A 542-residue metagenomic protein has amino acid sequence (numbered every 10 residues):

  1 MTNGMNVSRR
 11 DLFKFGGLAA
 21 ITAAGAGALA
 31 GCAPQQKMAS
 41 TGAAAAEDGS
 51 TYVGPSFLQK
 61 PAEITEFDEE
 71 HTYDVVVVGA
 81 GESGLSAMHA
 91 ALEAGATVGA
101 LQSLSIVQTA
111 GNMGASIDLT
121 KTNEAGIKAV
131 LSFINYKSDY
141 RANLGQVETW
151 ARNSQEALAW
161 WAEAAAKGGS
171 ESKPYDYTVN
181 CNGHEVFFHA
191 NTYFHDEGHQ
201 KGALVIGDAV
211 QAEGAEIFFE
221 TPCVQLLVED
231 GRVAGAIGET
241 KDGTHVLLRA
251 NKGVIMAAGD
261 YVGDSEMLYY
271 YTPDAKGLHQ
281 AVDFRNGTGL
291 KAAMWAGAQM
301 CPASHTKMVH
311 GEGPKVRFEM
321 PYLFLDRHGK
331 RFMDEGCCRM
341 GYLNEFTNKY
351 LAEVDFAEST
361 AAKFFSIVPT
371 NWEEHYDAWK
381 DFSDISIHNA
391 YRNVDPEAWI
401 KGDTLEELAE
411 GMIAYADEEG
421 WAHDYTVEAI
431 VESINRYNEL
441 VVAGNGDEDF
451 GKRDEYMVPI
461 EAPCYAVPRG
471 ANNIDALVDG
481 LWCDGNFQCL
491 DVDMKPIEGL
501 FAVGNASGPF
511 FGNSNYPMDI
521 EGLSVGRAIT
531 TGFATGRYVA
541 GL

Functional and structural regions predicted by a protein language model:
M1-A20, G27: N-terminal secretory signal peptides and thylakoid transit peptides that target proteins across membranes
G42, R152-T244, S265-E266, I434 (+2 more regions): Conserved redox-cofactor binding core of oxidoreductases
F67-G81: Beta1/beta-strand and adjacent pyrophosphate-binding region of the FAD-binding site in flavoprotein oxidoreductases
E93-A110: Glycine-rich FAD pyrophosphate-binding loop
I117-W150: Glycine-rich active-site loop/strand segments that organize a redox cofactor
Q225, Y425-S514: A glycine-rich dinucleotide-binding beta-alpha-beta segment and adjacent secondary-structure elements that constitute
K241-T244, R249-G311, E521, V525-A534: Glycine-rich loop(s) and the adjacent beta-strand/alpha-helix scaffold that form part
L290-A292, Q299-A422: An anion/pyrophosphate-binding glycine-rich loop and adjacent beta-alpha core in soluble alpha-beta enzymes
